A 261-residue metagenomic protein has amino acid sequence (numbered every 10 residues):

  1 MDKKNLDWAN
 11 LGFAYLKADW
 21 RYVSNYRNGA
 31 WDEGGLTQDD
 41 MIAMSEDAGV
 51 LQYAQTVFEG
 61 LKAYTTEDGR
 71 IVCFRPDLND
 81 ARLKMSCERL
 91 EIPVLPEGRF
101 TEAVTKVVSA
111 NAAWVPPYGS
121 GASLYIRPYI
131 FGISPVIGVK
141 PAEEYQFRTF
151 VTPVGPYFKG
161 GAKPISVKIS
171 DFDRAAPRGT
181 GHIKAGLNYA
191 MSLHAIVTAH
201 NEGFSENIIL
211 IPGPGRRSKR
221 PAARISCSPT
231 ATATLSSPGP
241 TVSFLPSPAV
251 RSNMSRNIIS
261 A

Functional and structural regions predicted by a protein language model:
M1-V107, V136-A261: Helix-start/capping segments and mature chain N-termini
E97-R99, V107-G121: Charged, gly/pro-rich active-site loop segments
A110, G132-I133: Intrinsically disordered, low-complexity linker/loop segments enriched in Gly/Pro and charged/polar residues
P117-R127, F131: Extended, Lys/Arg-enriched charged tracts that mediate electrostatic binding to polyanionic substrates
